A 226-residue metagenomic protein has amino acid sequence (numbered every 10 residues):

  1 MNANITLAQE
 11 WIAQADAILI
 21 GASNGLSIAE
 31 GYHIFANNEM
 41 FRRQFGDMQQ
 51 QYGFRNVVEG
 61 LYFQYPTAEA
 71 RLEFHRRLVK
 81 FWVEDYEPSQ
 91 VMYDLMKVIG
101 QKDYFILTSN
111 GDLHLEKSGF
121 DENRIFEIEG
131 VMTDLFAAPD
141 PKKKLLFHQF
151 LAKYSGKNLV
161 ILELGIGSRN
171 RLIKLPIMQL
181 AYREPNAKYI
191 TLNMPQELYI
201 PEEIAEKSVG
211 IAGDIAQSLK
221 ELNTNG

Functional and structural regions predicted by a protein language model:
M1-G226: Conserved catalytic alpha/beta core of Sir2/sirtuin-type deacylases, generalized to analogous enzyme cores that bind
